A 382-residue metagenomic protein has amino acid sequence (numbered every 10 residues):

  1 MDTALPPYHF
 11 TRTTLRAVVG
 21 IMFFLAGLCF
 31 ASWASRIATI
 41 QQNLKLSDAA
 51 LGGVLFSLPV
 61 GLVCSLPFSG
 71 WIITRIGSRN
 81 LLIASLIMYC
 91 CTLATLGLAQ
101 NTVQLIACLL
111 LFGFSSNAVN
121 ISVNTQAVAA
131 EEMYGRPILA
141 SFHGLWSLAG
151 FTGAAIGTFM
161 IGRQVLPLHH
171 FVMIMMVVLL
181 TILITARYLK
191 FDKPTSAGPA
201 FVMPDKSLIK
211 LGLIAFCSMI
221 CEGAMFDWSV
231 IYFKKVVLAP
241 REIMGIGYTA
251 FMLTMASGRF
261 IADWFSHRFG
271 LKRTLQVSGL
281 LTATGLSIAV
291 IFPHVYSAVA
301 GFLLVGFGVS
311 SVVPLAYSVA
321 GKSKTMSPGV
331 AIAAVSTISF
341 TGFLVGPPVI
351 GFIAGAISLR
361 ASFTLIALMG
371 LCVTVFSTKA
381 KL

Functional and structural regions predicted by a protein language model:
S35-A49, D227-I243: Short amphipathic helix-loop junctions that connect adjacent transmembrane helices in Major Facilitator Superfamily/SLC
K45, G77, L98-V103, L238 (+2 more regions): Helix-breaking motifs and short loop linkers at transmembrane-helix boundaries and internal kinks in secondary membrane
P59-V60, S147-T152, M252-L253, S257 (+1 more regions): Short hydrophobic/small-residue motifs within alpha-helical transmembrane segments of multi-pass transporter-like
S65-G77, I161, G258-G270, A354-G355: Helix-to-loop junctions at the C-terminal end of transmembrane segments in multipass secondary transporters
R79-L82, L275: Primarily marks hydrophobic transmembrane alpha-helices of the MFS/SLC 12-helix fold
T92, V103-L111, G285, Y296-L304: Paired small-residue
L109-G144: Cytoplasmic helix-loop-helix junction between adjacent transmembrane helices in 12-TM secondary transporters
L168-A186, A361-K379: Symmetry-related core transmembrane helices of the 12-TM Major Facilitator Superfamily/SLC fold
